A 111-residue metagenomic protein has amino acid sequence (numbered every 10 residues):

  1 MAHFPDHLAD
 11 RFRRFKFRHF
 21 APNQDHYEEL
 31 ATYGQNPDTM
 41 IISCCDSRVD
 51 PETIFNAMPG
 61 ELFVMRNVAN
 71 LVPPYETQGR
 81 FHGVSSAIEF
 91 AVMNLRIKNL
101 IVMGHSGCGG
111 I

Functional and structural regions predicted by a protein language model:
M1-H82: Short, conserved "active-site rim" segments that organize catalytic pockets and cofactor/ligand binding
T39-M40, N99-I101: Structural motif
L62, I97-K98: Short glycine-/polar-rich loops that comprise or flank the Walker A/P-loop and associated switch/sensor motifs
R80-L95: Thiamine diphosphate
L100-I111: Active-site microenvironments of hydrolase-like enzyme catalytic domains
